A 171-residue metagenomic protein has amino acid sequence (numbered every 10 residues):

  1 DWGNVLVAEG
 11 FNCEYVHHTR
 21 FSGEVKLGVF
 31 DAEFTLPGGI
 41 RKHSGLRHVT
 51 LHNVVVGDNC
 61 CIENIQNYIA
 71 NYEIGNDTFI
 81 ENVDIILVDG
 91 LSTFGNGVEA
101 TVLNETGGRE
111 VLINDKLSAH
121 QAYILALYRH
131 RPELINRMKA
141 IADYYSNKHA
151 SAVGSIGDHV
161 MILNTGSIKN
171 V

Functional and structural regions predicted by a protein language model:
D1-V171: Domain-scale signature associated with acetyltransferase and cell-envelope carbohydrate enzymes
